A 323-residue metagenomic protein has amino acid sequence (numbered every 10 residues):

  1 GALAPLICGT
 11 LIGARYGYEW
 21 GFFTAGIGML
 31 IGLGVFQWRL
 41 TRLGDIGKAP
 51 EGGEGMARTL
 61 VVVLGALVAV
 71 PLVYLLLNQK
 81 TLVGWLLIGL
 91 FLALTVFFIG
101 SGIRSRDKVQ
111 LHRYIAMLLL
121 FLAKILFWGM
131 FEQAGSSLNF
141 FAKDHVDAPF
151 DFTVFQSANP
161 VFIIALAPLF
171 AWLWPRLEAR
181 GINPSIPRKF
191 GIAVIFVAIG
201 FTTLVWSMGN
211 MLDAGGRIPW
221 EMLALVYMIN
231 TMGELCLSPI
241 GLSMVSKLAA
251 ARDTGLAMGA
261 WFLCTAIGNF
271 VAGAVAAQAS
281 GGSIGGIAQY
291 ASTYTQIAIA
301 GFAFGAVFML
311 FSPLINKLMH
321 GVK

Functional and structural regions predicted by a protein language model:
G1-A2, T231-P239, N269: Small-residue-rich segments within alpha-helical transmembrane domains of MFS-like 12-TM solute carriers
G1-G13, G21-F36, V63-A66, Q156-I164 (+2 more regions): Glycine-rich segments within core transmembrane alpha-helices of 12-TM secondary carriers
L3-G17, V73-Q79, P168-R176, V271-A288: Transmembrane alpha-helix termini and helix-breaking/packing motifs in multi-pass membrane transporters
G9-N139, K143-P149, W174-R180, T293 (+1 more regions): Intracellular loop-helix junctions on the cytosolic face of multi-pass helical membrane proteins
L82-G89, Y114-I115, L138, H145-A165 (+5 more regions): Loop-to-transmembrane helix entry
L120-I125, D213-C236: Hydrophobic core of transmembrane alpha-helices in multi-pass small-molecule transporters, especially MFS/SLC-type
G135, L235-A250: Intracellular juxtamembrane helix-capping segments at the cytosolic ends of symmetry-related transmembrane helices
G191-G215: C-terminal ends and interior cores of transmembrane alpha-helices in multi-pass membrane transporters/permeases
